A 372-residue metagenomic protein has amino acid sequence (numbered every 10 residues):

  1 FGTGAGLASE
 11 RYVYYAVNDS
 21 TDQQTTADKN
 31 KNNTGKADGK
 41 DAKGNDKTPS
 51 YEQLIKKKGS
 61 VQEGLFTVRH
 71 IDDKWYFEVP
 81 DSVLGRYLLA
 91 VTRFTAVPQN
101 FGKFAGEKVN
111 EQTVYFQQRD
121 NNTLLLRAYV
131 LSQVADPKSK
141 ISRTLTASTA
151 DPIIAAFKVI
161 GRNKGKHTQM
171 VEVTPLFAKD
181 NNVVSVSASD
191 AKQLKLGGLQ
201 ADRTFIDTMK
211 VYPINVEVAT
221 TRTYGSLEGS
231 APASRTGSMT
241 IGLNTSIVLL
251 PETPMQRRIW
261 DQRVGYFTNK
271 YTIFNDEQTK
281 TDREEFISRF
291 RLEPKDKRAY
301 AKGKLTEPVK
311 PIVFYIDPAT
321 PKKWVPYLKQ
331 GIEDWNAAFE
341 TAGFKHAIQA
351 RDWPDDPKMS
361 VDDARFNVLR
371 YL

Functional and structural regions predicted by a protein language model:
G2-E10: Boundary at the C-terminal end of the N-terminal hydrophobic targeting segment
R11-T320, P326-K329, A338, A342 (+2 more regions): Auxiliary tRNA-acceptor-end handling modules of aminoacyl-tRNA synthetases
E333: Active-site environment of non-heme Fe oxygenases that use a 2-His-1-carboxylate facial triad
